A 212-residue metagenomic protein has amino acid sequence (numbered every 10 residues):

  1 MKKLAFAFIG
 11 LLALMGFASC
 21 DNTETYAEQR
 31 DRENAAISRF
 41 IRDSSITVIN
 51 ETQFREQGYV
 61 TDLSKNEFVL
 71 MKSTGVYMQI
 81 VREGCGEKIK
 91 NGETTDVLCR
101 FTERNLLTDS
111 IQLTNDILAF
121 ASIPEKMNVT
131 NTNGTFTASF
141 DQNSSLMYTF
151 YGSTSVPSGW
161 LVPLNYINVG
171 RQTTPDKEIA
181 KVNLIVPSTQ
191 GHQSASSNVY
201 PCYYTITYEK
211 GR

Functional and structural regions predicted by a protein language model:
M1-F8: Bacterial N-terminal signal peptides that target proteins for export
L11: Soluble catalytic regions of membrane-associated enzymes that act on cell-envelope and secretory-pathway components
M15-S19: C-terminal motif of bacterial Sec signal peptides marking the signal peptidase cleavage site
C20-R212: Cross-family detector of peptidyl-prolyl cis-trans isomerase
